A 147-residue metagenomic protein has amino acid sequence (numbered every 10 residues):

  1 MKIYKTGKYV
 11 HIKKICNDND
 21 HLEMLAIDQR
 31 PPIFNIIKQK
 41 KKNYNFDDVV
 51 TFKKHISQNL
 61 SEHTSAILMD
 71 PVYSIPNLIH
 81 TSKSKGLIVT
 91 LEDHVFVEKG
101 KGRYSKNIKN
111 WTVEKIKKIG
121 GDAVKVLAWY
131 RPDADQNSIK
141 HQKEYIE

Functional and structural regions predicted by a protein language model:
M1-S138: Alpha/beta catalytic barrel-like cores
A128, Q142-E147: Metal-dependent enolase-superfamily TIM-barrel catalytic cores that perform enediolate-based chemistry
